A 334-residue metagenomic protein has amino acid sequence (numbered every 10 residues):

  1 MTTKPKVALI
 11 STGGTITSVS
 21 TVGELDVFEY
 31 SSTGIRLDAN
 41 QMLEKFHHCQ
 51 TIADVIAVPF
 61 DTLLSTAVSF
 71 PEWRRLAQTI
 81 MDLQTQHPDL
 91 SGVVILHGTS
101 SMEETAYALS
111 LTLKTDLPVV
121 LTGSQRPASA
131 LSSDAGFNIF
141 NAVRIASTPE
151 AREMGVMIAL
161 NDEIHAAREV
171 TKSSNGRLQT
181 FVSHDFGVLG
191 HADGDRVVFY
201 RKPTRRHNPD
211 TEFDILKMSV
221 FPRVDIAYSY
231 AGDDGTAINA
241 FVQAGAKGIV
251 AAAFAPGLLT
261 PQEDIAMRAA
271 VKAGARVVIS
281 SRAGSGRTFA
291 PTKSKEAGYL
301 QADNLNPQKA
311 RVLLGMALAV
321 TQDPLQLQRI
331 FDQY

Functional and structural regions predicted by a protein language model:
M1-L83, I265, S285: ATP/NTP phosphate-donor binding region
K4-K6, I10-T17, R36-C49, A166-K247 (+2 more regions): Accessory alpha-helical/coil subdomains and C-terminal extensions that flank or cap enzyme catalytic cores
I10-T12, I95-H97, V120-G123, M157-N161 (+3 more regions): Short beta-strand segments
S20-G23, A106-Y107, L131-D134, H165-K172 (+1 more regions): Short acidic, glycine/serine/threonine-rich loops at helix termini
H87-M102, A244-P256: Short acidic, glycine-rich surface-loop motifs adjacent to enzyme active sites
I95-L117, L259-R268: Short Gly/Thr/Asp-enriched flexible loops that form oxyanion-binding sites at enzyme active sites
L121-G194: Internal gly/pro-rich beta-alpha loop/helix module that stabilizes soluble enzyme cofactors or their anionic handles
P256-Y334: C-terminal non-catalytic interaction/assembly regions of soluble proteins
